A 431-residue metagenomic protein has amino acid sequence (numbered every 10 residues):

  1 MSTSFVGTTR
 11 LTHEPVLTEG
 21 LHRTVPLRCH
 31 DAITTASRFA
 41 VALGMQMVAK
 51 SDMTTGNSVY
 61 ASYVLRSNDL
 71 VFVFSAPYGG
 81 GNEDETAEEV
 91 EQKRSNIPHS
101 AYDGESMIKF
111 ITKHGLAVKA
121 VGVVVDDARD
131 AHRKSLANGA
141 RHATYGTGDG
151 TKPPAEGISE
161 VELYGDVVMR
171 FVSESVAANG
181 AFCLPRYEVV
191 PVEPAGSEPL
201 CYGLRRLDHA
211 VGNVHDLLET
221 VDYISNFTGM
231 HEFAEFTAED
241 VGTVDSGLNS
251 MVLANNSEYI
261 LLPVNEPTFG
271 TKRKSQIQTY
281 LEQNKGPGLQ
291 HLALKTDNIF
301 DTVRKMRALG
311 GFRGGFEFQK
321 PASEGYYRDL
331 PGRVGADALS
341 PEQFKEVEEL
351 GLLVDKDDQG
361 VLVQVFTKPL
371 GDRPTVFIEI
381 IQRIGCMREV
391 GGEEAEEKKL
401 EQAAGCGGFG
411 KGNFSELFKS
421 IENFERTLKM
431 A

Functional and structural regions predicted by a protein language model:
M1-A49, N57-T144, P153-E232, V244-A431: Glyoxalase I/VOC metalloenzyme domain signal
D52-T54, T237-G242: Short, solvent-exposed loop/turn elements at beta->coil junctions and helix N-caps that rim active or binding pockets
M53, G146-T147: Acidic Ser/Thr-enriched surface turn/capping motif at secondary-structure junctions
G150: Active-site neighborhoods of enzyme catalytic cores
